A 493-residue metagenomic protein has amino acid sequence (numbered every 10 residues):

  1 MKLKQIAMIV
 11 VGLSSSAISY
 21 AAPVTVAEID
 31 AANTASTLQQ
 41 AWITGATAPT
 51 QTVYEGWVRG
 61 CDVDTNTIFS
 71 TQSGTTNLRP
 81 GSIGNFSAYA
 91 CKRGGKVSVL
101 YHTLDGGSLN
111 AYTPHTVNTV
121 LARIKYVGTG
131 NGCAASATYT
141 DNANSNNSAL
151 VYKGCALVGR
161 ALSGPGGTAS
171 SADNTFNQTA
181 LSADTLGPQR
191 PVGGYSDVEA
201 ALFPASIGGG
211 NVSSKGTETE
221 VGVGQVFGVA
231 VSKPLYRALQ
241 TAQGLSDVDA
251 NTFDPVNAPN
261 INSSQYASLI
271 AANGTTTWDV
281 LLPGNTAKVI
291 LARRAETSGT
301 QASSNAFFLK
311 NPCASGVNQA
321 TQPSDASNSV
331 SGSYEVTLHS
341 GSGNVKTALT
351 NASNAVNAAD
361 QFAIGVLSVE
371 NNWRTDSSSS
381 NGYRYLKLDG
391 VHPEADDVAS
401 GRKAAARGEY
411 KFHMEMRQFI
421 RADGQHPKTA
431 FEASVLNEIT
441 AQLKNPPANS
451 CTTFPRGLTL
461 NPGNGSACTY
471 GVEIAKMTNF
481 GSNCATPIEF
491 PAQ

Functional and structural regions predicted by a protein language model:
M1-A21: Gram-negative bacterial Sec-dependent N-terminal signal peptides
A22-Q493: Flexible loop/hinge segments at secondary-structure junctions
